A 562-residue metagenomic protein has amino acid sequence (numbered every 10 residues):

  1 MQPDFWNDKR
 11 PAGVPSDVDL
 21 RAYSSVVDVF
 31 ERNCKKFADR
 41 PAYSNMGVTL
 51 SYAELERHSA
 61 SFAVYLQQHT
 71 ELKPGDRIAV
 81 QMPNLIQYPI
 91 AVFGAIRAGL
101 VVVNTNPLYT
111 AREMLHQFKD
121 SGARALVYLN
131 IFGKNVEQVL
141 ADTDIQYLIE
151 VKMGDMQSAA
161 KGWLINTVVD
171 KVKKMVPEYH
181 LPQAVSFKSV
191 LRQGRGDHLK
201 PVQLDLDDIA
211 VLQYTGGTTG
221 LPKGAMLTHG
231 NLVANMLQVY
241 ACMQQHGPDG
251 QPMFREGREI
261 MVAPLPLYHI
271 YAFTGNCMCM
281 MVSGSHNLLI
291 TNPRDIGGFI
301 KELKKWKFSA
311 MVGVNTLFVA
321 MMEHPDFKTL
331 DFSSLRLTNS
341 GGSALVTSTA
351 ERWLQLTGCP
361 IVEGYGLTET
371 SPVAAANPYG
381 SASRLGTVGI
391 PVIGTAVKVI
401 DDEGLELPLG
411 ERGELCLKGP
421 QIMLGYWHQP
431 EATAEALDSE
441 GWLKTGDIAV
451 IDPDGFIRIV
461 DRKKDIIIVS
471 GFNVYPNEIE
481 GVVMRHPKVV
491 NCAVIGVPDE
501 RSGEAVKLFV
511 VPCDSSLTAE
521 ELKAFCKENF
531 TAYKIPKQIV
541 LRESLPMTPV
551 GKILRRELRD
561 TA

Functional and structural regions predicted by a protein language model:
N45-L50, A63-R112, N130, N473: Conserved AMP-binding/adenylate-forming
S51-A53, P201, A210-L237: Conserved AMP-binding A3 loop
R97-R192, D514-S515: Structural core segment of the AMP-binding/adenylate-forming
H116, Y128-N130, G419, L424-G425 (+5 more regions): AMP-binding/adenylate-forming catalytic core of the ANL superfamily
E178-Y214, L221, D249-I260: Conserved pre-ATP/AMP-binding loop-to-beta segment of ANL
V233-I260, Y268-S309, H324: Conserved AMP-binding/adenylation subdomain of ANL enzymes
S285, K305-V312, M322-S383, A396: Gly/Ser/Thr-rich phosphate-binding loop
I390-G394, L405-A436, V474: Conserved ATP/PPi-binding loop(s) of AMP-dependent carboxylate-activating enzymes
